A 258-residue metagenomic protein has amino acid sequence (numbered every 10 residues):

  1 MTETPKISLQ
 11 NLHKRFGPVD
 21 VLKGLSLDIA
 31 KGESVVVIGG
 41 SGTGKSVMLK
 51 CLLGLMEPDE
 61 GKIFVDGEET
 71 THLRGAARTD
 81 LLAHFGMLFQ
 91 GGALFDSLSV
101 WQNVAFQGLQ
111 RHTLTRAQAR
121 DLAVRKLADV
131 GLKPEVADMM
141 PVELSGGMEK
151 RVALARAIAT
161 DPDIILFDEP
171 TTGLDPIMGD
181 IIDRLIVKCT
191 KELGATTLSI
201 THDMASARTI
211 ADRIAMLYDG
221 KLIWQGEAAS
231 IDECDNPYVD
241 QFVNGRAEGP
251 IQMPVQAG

Functional and structural regions predicted by a protein language model:
L53: Helix-to-loop junction immediately C-terminal to a conserved catalytic motif
E68-E69, A117-E135: Conserved ABC ATPase "signature" region
S97-F106: Short coil-to-helix segment of the ABC ATPase nucleotide-binding domain corresponding to the Q-loop/switch region
M140-L144, M148: Conserved ABC ATPase signature
D161: Conserved catalytic motifs of ABC-family nucleotide-binding domains
I165-D168: Catalytic Walker B motif of ABC-type/P-loop ATPase nucleotide-binding domains
